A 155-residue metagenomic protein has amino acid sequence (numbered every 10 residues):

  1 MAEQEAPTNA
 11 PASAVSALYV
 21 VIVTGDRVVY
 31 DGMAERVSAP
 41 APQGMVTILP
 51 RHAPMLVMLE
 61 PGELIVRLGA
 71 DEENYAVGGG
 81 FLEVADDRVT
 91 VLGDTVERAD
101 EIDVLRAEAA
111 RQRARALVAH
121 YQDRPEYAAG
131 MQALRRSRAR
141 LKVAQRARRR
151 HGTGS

Functional and structural regions predicted by a protein language model:
M1-Y19, V23, R149: N-terminal export/targeting signal detector
A6-N9, V89, V143, H151: A ubiquitous, low-specificity "background" feature that marks scattered single residues across proteins without
S13-S16, S38, S137, S155: Generic serine detector
Y19-E108, R113: Compact, glycine-rich, soluble single-domain proteins
E97-S155: Acidic/glycine-rich phosphate/pyrophosphate-binding loops and surrounding catalytic core that coordinate Mg2+
